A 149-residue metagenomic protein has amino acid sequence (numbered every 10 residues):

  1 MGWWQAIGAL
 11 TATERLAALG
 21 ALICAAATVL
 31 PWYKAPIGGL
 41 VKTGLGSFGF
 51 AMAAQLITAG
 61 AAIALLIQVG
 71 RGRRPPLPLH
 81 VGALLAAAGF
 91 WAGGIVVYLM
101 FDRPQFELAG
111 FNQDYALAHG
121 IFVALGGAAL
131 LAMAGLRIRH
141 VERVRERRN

Functional and structural regions predicted by a protein language model:
M1-N149: Compact integral membrane and secretory-pathway proteins
